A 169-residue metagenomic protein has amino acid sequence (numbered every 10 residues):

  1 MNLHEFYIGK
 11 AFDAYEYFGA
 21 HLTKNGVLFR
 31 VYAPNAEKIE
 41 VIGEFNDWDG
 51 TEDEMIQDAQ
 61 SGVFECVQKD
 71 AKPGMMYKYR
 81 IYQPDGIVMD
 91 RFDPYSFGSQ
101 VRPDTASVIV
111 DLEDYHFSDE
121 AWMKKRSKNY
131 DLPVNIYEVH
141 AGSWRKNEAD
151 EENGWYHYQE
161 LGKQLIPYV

Functional and structural regions predicted by a protein language model:
M1-K24, L28, D58-E160, Q164: The feature marks proteins involved in alpha-glucan
Y32-I39, K72: Short proline/glycine-enriched turn/loop motifs at strand-loop junctions of beta-rich domains
A33, F45, H140: A broadly conserved detector of short glycine/acidic/proline-rich loop/turn motifs that flank catalytic sites and bind
I39-V41, Y77: Short beta-strand elements bearing conserved aromatic residues within extracellular beta-rich modules
I42, L165: Generic structural marker for isolated residues within well-ordered, non-membrane alpha-helices of soluble domains
E44-D49, P84: Change "in extracellular beta-sheet-rich domains … of secreted and cell-surface proteins" to "in beta-sheet-rich domains
G50-A59: Solvent-exposed serine/threonine-rich low-complexity stretches and specific carbohydrate-binding patches
Y168-V169: Generic structural signal for hydrophobic
